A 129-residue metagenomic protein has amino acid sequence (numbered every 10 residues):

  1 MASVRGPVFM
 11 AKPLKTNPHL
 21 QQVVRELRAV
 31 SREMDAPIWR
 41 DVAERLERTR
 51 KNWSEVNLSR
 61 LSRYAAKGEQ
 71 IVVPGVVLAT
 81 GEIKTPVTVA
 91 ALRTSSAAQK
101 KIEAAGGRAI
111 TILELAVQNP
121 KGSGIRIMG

Functional and structural regions predicted by a protein language model:
M1-G129: Extended polybasic, low-complexity segments that bind anionic RNA or targeting/receptor surfaces
